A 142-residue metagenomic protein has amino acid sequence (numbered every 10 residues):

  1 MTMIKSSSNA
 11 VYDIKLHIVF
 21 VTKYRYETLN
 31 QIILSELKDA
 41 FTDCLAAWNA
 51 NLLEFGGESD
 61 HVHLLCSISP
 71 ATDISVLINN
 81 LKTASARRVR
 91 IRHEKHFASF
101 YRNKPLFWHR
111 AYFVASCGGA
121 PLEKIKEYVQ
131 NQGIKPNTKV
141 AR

Functional and structural regions predicted by a protein language model:
M1-R142: Basic nucleic-acid-binding interfaces
